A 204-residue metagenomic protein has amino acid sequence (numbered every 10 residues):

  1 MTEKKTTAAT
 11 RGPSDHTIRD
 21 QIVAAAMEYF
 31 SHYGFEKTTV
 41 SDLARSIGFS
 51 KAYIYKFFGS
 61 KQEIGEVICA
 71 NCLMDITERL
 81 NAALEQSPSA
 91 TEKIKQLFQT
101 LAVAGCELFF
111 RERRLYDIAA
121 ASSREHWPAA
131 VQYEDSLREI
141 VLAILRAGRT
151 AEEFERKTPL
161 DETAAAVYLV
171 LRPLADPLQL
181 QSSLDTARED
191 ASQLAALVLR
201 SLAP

Functional and structural regions predicted by a protein language model:
M1-T7, V103, E139, A143-A151 (+1 more regions): C-terminal peripheral helix-coil segments that are non-catalytic and often amphipathic
M1-Y33, T38-F49, E63-E66: Basic, helix-initiating cap at the start of DNA-binding domains
D15, V23, G65, C69 (+2 more regions): Amphipathic, non-transmembrane alpha-helical scaffold segments
A25-Y29, T100, A104, V170: Short amphipathic alpha-helical elements of helix-turn-helix/winged-helix folds
I47-F58: Short hydrophobic/aromatic patch on the recognition helix
V67, N71, N81-E107, L160-V167: Hydrophobic alpha-helical connector segments
T91-E92, P128-E134, T150-A166, D185-E189 (+1 more regions): All-alpha amphipathic helical-bundle segments outside canonical DNA-binding/catalytic cores that form hydrophobic
T100-L142, T150: Short secondary-structure transition hinges
